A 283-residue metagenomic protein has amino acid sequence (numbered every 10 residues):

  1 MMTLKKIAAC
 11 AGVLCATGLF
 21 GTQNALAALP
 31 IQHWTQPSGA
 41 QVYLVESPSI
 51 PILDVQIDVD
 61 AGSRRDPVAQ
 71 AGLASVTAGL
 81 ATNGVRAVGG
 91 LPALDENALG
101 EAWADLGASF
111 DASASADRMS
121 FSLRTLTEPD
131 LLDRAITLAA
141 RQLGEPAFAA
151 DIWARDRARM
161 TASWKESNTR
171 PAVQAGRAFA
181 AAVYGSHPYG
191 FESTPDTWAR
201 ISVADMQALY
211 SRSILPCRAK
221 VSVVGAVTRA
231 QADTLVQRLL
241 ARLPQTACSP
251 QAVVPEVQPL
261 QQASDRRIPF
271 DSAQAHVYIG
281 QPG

Functional and structural regions predicted by a protein language model:
M2-N24: Gram-negative bacterial Sec-dependent N-terminal signal peptides
L26-P51: N- or domain-start disorder-to-order transition segments that initiate the globular core
I31, Q56-L123, P188-E192: M16/MPP (pitrilysin/insulinase) zinc-metallopeptidase core fold and M16-derived inactive scaffolds
T35, P48-I50, A112-D117, P188-G190 (+2 more regions): Short, flexible turn/loop "capping" segments at secondary-structure junctions
D60-P67, L80-G90, M119-E128, A140-F148 (+4 more regions): Second-shell loop/turn segments in exported
P92, E96, P146-K165, T228 (+1 more regions): Acidic/histidine-enriched alpha-helical segments
A98-L209: Acidic/histidine-enriched segments that form metal/cofactor-coordinating and catalytic pocket/exosite environments
S186-G190, R218-G283: An aromatic/glycine/proline-enriched structural segment found at the starts of mature extracellular/organellar domains
